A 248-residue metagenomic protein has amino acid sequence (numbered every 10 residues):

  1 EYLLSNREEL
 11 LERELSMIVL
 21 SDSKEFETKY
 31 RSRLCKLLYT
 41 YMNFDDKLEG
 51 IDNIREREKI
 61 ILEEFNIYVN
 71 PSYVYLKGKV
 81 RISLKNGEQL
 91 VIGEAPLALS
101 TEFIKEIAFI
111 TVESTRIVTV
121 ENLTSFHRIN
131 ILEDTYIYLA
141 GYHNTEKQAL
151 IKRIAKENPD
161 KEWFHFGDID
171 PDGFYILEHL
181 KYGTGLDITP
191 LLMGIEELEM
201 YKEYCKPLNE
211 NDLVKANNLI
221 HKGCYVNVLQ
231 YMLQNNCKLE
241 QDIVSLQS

Functional and structural regions predicted by a protein language model:
E1-Y138, H143-E157, D172, E196-S248: Nucleic-acid enzyme cleavage-core boundary/entry regions
E157-N158, T184: A structural signal for short secondary-structure junctions
K161-D170: Acidic beta-strand-to-loop metal/phosphate-binding motif
I176-Y182: Short, aromatic/basic amphipathic alpha-helical patches
G183-T189: Structural alpha-beta junctions
P190-E196: A short glycine-rich beta-strand->turn/loop micro-motif centered on a GG-aromatic cluster
